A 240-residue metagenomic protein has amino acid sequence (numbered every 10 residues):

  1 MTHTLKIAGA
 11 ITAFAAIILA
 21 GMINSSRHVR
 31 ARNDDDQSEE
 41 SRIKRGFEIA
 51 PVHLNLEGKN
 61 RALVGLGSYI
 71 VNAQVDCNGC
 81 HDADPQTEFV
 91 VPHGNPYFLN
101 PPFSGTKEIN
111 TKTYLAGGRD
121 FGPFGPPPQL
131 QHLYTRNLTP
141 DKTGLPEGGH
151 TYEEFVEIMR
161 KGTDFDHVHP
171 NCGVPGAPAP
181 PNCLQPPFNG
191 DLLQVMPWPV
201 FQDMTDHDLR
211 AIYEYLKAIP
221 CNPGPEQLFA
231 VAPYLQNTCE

Functional and structural regions predicted by a protein language model:
M1-T12: N-terminal Sec-pathway targeting helices
S26-S38: Ser/Thr/Pro/Gly-rich low-complexity linker/stalk segments immediately outside membranes or between
R42-N72: Electrostatic cytochrome c docking/interface patches
R45-G46, T87, V91-P128, D166-P187 (+1 more regions): Surface-exposed intrinsically disordered loops and tails
G67, Q74-P85, F155, I212 (+1 more regions): The canonical Cys-X-X-Cys-His
V75, P96-I158, D164-H167, P199-L209: Electron-transfer interface patches adjacent to heme c in soluble/periplasmic c-type cytochromes and di-/multiheme
T151-E157, D164-L193, P223-A232: Extended intrinsically disordered, low-complexity coil regions enriched in Ser, Thr, Gly, Ala and often Pro
Q202-K217, P225: Extended surface/linker regions that mediate inter-domain or inter-protein docking in multi-component redox
